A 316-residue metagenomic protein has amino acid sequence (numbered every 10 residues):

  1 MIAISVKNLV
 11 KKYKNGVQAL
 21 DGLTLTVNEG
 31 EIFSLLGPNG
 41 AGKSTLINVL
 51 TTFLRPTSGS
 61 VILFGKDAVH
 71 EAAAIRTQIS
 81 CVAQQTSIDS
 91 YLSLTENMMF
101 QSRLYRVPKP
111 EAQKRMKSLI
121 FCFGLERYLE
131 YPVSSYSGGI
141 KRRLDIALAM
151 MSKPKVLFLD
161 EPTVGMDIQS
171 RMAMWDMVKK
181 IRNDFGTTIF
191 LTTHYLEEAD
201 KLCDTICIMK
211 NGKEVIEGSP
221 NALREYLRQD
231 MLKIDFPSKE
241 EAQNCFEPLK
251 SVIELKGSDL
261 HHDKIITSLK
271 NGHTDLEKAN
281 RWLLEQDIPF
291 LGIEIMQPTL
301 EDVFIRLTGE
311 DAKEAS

Functional and structural regions predicted by a protein language model:
P38-G42: Walker A (P-loop) phosphate-binding loop of ABC-type ATPase nucleotide-binding domains
G59-H70, A74-I75: Conserved ABC transporter NBD signature motif
M99, R103, P110-Y128: Conserved ABC ATPase "signature" region
K153: Conserved catalytic motifs of ABC-family nucleotide-binding domains
L157-D160: Catalytic Walker B motif of ABC-type/P-loop ATPase nucleotide-binding domains
D176-K270: ABC transporter nucleotide-binding domain
